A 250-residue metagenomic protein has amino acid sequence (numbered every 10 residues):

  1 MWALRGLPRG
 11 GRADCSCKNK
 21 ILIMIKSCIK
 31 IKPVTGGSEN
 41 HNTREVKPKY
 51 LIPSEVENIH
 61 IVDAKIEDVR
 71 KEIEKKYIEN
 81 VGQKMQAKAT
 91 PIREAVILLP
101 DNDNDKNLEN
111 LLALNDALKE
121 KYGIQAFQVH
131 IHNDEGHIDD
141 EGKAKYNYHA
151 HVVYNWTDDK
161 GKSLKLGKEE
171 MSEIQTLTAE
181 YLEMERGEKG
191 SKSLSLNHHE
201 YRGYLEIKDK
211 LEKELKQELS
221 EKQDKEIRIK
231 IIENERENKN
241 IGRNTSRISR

Functional and structural regions predicted by a protein language model:
M1-R250: N-terminal nicking endonuclease/strand-transfer module with a His-rich metal-binding environment and a catalytic Tyr
